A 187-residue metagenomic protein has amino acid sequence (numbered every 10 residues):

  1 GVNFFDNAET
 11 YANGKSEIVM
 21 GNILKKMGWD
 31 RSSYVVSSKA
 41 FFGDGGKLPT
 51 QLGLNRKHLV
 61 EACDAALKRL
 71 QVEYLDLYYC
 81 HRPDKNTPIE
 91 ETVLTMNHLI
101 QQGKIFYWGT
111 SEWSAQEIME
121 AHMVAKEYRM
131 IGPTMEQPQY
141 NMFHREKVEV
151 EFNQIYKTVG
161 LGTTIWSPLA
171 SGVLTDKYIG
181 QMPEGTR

Functional and structural regions predicted by a protein language model:
G1, L52-Q71, I89, L94 (+1 more regions): Short, acidic/polar
G1-V35, E73, Q101: N-terminal binding-site loop/beta-alpha segment at the start of enzyme catalytic domains that lines or forms
N7, S38, L77-C80, T110 (+1 more regions): Conserved beta-strand positions
K15, V19, T50-H58, D84-E91 (+1 more regions): Alpha-helix N-cap and loop-to-helix initiation/capping positions
E17-D30, C63-K68, F152-G160: Short amphipathic alpha-helices and their capping/turn segments at secondary-structure boundaries
D30-Y34, S38, E73-L77, F106-Y107 (+1 more regions): Short acidic capping loops at alpha-helix termini that bridge into adjacent secondary structure
G43-T50: A short acidic, helix-capping loop that chelates divalent metal ions and anchors anionic groups
K85-R187: Beta/alpha (TIM)-barrel catalytic core signal, keyed to glycine-rich beta->alpha loops juxtaposed to Asp/Glu that bind
